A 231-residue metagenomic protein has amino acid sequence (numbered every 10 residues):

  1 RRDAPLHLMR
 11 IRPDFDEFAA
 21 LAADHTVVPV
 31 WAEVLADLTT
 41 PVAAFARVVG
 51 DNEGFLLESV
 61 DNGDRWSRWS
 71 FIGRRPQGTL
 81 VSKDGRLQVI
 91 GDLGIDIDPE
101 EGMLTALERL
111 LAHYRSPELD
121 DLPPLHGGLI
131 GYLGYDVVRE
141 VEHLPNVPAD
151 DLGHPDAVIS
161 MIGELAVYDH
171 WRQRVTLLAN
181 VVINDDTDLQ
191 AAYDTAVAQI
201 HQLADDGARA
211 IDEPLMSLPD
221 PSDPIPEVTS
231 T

Functional and structural regions predicted by a protein language model:
R1-L8: Short, Lys/Arg-enriched N-terminal segments with co-localized hydrophobic residues within the first ~10-30 amino acids
L8-G54, S59-P99, Y135-T231: Extended accessory regions or peripheral subdomains of proteins
M103-D120, E142-G153: Short acidic (Asp/Glu) patches
G128: Catalytic beta-strand/loop module used to bind and position nucleotide/cofactor moieties in cofactor-attachment
